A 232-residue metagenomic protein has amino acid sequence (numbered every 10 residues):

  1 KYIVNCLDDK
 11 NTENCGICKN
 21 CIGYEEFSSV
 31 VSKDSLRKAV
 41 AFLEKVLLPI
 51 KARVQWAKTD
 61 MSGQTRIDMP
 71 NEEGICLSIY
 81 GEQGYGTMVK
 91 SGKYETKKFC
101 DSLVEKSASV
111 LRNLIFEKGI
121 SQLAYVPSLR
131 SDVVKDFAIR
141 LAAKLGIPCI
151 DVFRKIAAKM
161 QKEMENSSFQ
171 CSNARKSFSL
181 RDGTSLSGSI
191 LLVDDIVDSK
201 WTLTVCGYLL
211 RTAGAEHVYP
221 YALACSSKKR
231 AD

Functional and structural regions predicted by a protein language model:
K1-K51: C-terminal accessory/connector segments of nucleic-acid motor ATPases
K33-Q122, K135, I139, F153-S189 (+1 more regions): Active-site-facing substrate-recognition patch
Y125, L192-V193: Hydrophobic Val/Ile/Leu positions in short beta-strands of Rossmann-like dinucleotide-binding domains
Y125-V134: Glycine-rich phosphate-binding loops at beta-strand->alpha-helix junctions
D136, R140, V205-L209: Active-site signature of alpha/beta-hydrolase-fold catalytic machinery across serine- and Asp/Cys-nucleophile hydrolases
P148-C149, S189, E216-Y219: Residues at the starts of beta-strands that form the adenosine-phosphate
E163, G207-D232: A short, conserved beta-to-alpha structural element at the edge of catalytic cores that scaffolds binding
D194-C206: Acidic, divalent-metal-coordinating active-site segment for phosphoryl/phosphodiester hydrolysis, typified by short
